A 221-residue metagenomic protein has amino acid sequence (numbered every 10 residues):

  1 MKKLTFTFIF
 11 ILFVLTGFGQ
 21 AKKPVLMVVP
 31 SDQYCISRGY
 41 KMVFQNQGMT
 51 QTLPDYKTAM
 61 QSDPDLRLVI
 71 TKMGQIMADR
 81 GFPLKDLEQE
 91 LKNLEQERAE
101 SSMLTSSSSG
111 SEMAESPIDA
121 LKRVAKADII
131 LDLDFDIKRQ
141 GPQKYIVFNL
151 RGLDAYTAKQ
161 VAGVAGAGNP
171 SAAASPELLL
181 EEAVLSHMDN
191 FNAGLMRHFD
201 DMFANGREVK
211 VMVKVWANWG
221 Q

Functional and structural regions predicted by a protein language model:
L4-T16: Sec-dependent N-terminal signal peptides
Q20-V43, K159-Q221: C-terminal/domain-edge helix-coil "capping" segments
A21, I70, M77, Q143 (+1 more regions): Short, surface-exposed loop/turn motifs at beta-strand boundaries within globular domains
L26-V28, M77, L131-L133, F148-L150 (+1 more regions): Hydrophobic beta-strand residues in large extracellular and virion-surface proteins
V29-C35, F82, Q89-E90, D136-K138 (+2 more regions): Solvent-exposed coil/turn segments that connect beta secondary-structure elements in extracytoplasmic/periplasmic
I36-R38, L94-E97, Q140-Q143: Extracytoplasmic/secreted cell-surface and envelope-processing proteins
K41-I130, Q221: N-terminal segment of the mature soluble domain
D128-A172: Amphipathic beta-strand/beta-sheet edge segments enriched in Tyr/Trp
